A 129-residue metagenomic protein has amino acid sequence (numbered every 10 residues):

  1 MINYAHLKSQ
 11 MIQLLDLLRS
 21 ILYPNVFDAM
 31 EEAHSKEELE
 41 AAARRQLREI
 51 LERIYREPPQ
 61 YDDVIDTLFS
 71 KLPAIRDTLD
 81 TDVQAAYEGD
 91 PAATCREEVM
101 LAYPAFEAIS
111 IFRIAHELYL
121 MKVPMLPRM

Functional and structural regions predicted by a protein language model:
M1-R128: Terminal amphipathic alpha-helical/low-complexity segments used for targeting or macromolecular assembly
